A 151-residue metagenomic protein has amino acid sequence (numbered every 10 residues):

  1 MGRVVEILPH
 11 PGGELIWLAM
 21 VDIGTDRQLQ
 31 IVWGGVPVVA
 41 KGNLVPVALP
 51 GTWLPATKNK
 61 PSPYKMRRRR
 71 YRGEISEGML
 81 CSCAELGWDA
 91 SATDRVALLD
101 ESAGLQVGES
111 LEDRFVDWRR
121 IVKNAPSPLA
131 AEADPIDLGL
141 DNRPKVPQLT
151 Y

Functional and structural regions predicted by a protein language model:
M1-Y151: Phosphate-backbone binding interfaces of nucleic-acid-interacting proteins
